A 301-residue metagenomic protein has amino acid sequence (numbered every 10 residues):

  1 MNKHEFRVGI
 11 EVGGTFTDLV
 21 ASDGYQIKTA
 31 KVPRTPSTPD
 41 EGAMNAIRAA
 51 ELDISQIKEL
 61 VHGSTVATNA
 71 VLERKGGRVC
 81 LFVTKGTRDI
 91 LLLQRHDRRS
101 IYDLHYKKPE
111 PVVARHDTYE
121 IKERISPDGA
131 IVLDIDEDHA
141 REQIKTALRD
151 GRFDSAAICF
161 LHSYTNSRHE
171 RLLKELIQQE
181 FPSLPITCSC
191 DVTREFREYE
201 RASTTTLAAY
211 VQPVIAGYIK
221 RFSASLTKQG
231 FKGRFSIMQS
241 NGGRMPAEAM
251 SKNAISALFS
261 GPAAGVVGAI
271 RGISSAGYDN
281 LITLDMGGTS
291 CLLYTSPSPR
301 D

Functional and structural regions predicted by a protein language model:
M1-C80, S126, L133-A157, S167-S189 (+4 more regions): N-terminal glycine/serine-rich phosphate-binding loop of ATP-dependent small-molecule kinases, especially carbohydrate
A21-K28, Y102, V112-I131, Y199-T206 (+1 more regions): Gly-rich Lys/Arg/Thr-decorated short loops/hinges at beta-loop-alpha junctions or inter-strand turns that position
G77-A130, S189-T193: Active-site phosphate-binding/coordination module
L184-T187, D191-S203: N-terminal, positively charged, Ser/Thr/Ala/Gly-biased leader segments that form transit/presequence-like amphipathic
V266-G277: Active-site-proximal alpha-helical scaffold in enzymes
Y294-D301: Conserved small/polar residues in nucleotide/adenosyl-binding loops
